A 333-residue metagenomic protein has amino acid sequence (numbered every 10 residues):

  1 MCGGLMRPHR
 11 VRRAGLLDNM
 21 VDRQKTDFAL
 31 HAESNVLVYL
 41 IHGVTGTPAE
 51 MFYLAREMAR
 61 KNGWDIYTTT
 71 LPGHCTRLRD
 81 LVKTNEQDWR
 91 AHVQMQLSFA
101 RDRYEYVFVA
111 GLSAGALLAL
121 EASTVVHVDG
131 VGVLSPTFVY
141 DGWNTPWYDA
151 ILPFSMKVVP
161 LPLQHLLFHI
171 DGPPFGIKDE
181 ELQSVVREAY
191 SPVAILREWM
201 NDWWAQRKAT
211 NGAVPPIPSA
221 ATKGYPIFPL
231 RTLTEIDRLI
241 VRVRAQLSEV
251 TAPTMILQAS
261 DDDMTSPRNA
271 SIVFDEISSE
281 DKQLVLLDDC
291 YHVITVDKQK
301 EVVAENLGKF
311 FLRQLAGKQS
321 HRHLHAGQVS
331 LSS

Functional and structural regions predicted by a protein language model:
D22-R77: Short, surface-exposed "cap/lid" segments of acyl-processing enzymes
R23-D27, P229-Q246: Active-site nucleophile elbow and catalytic-triad environment of alpha/beta-hydrolase enzymes
Y53-L54, A252, S266-D275: Short alpha-helix in the alpha/beta-hydrolase fold that links the catalytic acid
R77-F108: Catalytic nucleophile-loop/oxyanion-hole region of alpha/beta-hydrolase and closely related hydrolase-like folds
A114, L118, V126-I227: Alpha/beta-hydrolase-fold enzymes
V250, I256-Q258, D262: Short beta-strand/loop motif that positions the catalytic acidic residue of the alpha/beta-hydrolase fold
D261-T265, V293: Acidic catalytic loop of the alpha/beta-hydrolase fold
Q283-S333: Catalytic active-site module of serine/aspartate enzymes centered on a nucleophile-bearing elbow/loop
